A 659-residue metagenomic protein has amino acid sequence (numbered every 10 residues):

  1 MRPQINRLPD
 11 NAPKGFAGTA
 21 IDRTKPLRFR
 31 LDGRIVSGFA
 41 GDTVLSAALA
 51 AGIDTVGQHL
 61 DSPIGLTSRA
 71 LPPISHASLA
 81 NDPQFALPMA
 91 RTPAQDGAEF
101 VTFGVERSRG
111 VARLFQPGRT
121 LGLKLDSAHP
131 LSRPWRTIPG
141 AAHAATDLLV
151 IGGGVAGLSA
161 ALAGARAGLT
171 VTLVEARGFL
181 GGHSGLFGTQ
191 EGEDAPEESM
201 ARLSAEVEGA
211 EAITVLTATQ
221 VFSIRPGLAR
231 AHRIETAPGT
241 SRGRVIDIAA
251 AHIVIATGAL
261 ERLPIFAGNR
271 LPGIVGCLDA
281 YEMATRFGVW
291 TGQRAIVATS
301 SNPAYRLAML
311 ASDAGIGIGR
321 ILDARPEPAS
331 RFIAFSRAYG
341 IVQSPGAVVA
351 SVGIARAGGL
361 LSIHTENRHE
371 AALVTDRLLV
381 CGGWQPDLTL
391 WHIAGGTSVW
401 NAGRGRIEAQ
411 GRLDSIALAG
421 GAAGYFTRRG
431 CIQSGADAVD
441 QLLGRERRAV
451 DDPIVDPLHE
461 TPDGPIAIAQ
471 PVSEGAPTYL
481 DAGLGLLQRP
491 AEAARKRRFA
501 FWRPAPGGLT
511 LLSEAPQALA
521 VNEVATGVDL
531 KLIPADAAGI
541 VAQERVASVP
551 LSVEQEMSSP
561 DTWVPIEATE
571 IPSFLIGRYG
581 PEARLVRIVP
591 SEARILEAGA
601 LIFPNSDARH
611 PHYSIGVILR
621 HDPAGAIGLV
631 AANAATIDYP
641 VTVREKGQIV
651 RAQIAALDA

Functional and structural regions predicted by a protein language model:
R2-A659: Residues forming the flavin
